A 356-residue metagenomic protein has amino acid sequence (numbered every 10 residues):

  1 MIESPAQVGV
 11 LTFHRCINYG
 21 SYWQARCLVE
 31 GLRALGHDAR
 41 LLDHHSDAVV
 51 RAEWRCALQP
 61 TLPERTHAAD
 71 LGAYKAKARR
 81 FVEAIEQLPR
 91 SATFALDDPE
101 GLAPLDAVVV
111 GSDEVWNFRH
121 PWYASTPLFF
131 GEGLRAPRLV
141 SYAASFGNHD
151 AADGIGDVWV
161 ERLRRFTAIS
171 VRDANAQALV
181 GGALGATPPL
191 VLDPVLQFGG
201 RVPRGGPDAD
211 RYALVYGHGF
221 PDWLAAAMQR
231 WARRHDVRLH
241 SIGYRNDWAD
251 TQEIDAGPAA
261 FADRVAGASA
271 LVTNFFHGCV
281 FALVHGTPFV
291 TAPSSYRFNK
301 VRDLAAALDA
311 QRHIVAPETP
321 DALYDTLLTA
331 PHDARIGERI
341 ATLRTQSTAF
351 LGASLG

Functional and structural regions predicted by a protein language model:
M1-G356: Active-site anion-handling motifs in enzyme catalytic cores
